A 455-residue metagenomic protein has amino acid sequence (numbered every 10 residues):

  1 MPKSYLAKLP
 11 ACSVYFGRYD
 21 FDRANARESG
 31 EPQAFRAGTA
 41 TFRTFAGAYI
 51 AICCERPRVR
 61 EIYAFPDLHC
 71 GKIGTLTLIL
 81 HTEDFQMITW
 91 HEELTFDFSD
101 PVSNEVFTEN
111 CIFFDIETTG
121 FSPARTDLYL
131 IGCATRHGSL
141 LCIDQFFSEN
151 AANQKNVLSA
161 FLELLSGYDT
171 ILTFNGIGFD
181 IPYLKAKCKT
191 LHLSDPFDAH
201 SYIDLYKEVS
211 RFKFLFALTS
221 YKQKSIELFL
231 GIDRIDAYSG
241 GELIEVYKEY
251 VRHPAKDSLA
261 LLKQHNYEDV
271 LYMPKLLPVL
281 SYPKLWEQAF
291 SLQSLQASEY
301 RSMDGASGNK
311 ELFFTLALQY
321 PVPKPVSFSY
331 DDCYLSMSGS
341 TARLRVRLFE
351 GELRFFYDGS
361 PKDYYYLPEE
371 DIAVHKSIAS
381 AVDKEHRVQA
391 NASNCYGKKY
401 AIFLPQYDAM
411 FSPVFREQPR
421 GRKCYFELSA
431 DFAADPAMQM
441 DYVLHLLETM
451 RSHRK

Functional and structural regions predicted by a protein language model:
P2-F21, G38, T44-I52, R60-F114 (+3 more regions): DEDD superfamily 3′-5′ metal-dependent exonuclease/proofreading module
A24, E28, P32, P57: Short polybasic linear motifs
I131-C133: Short beta-strand scaffold segments in enzyme catalytic cores
